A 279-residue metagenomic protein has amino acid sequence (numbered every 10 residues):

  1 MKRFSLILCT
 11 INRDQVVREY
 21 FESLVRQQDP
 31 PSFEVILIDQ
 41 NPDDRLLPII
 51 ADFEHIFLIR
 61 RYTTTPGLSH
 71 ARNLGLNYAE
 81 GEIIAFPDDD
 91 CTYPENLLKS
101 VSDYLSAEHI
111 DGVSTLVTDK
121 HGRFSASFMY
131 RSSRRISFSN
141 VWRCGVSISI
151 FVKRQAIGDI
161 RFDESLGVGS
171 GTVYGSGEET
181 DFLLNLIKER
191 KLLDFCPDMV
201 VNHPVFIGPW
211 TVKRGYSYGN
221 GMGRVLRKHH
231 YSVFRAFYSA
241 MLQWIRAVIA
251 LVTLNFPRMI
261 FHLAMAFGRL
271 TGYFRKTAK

Functional and structural regions predicted by a protein language model:
N12-R26: Short, well-formed alpha-helical segments that are part of the catalytic scaffolds of diverse glycosyltransferases
S23, L37-P48, C91: A conserved acidic beta->alpha catalytic loop
Y62-A79: Glycine-rich, basic loop-to-helix element that forms the pyrophosphate-binding segment of sugar-nucleotide handling
I84: Short aromatic/hydrophobic "clamp" motif used to bind/position activated sugar donors
N96-S127: Conserved donor NDP-sugar-binding/catalytic core segment of glycosyltransferases
G167-L184: Acidic donor-binding loop at a coil-to-helix junction in glycosyltransferase catalytic cores that engages
V168-G171, R190-V212, M222-V225: Active-site donor/metal-binding and catalytic loop motifs of nucleotide-sugar-dependent glycosylation enzymes
K213-K279: Non-catalytic, C-terminal membrane-associated alpha-helical segments of glycosyltransferases
